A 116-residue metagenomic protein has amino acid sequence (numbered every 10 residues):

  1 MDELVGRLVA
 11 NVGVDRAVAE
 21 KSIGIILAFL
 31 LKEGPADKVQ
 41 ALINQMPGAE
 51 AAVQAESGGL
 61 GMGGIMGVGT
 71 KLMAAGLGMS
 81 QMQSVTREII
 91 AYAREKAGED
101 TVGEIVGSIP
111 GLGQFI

Functional and structural regions predicted by a protein language model:
M1-I116: A structural "flexibility-hinge" signal
